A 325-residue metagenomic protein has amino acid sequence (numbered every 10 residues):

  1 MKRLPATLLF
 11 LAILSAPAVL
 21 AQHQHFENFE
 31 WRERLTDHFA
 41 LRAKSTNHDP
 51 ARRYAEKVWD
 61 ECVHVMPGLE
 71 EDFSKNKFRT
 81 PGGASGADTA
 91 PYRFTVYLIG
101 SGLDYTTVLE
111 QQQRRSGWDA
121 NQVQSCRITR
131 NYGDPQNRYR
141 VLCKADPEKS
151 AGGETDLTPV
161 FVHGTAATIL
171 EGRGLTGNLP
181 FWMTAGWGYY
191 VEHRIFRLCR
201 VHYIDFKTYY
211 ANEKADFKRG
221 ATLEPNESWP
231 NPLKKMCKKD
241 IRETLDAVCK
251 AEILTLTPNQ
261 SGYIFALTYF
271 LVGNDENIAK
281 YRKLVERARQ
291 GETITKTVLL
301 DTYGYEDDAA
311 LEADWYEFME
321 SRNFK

Functional and structural regions predicted by a protein language model:
M1-L4: Positively charged n-region of N-terminal signal peptides that target proteins for export
T7-A16: Bacterial N-terminal signal peptides
P17-A21: Sec/Tat signal peptide C-region and signal peptidase I cleavage site
H23-P180, G291-T295: Juxtacatalytic substrate-recognition/specificity segment
F26-E27, C126-R140, D156, L175-K325: Acidic/His/Gly-enriched intrinsically disordered linker/tail segments that often contain short helix/coil "MoRF-like"
